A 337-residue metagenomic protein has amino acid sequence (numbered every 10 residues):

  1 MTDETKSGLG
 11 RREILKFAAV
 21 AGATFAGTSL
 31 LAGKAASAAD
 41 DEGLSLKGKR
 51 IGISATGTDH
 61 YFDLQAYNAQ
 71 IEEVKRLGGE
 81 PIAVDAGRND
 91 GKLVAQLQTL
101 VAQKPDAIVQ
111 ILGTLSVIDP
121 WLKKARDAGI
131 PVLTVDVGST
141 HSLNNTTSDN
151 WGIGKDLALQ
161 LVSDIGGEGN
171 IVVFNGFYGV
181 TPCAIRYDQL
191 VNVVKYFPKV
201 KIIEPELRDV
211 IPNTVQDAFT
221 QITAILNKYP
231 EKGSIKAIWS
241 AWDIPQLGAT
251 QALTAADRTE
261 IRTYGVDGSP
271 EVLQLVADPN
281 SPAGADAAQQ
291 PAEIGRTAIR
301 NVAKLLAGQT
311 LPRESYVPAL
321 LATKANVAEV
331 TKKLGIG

Functional and structural regions predicted by a protein language model:
M1-E13, V20-T28, S37: N-terminal secretory signal peptides
A39-K49, T181-P182, N192-I203, Q290-G337: Hinge/cleft segment of the Venus flytrap/periplasmic-binding protein
G43-L44, G48-A69, E73, L77 (+7 more regions): Extracytoplasmic "Venus flytrap"
S45, L93, N145-I171, C183-I185 (+3 more regions): Hydrophobic alpha-helical segments within soluble ligand-binding/sensing domains
F62-R76, I153-L157, T181-K201, D217-Q221 (+2 more regions): Short, solvent-exposed amphipathic alpha-helices that sit in or adjacent to ligand/effector-binding or catalytic
R76-A86, Y196-P212: Short beta-strand elements in bilobed, periplasmic/extracellular small-molecule ligand-binding domains
A107-R126, L190, I211-L275: Hydrophobic alpha-helical
L115-G152, S163, N170-G176, S269-P282: Flexible loop/hinge segments that line or gate small-molecule binding clefts
